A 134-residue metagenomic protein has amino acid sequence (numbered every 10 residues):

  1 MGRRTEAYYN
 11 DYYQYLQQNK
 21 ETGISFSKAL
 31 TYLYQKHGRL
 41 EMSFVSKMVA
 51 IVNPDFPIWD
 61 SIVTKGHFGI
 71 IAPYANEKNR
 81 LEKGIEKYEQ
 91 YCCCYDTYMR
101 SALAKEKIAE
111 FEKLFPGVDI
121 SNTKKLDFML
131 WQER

Functional and structural regions predicted by a protein language model:
M1-H37: Helix-hairpin-helix/helix-loop-helix acidic hairpins
G2-A7, D55-F56, Q132-R134: Short helix-capping/linker segments at secondary-structure and domain boundaries
N10, N19, N53, N76-N79 (+1 more regions): Detector for Asparagine
K36, I51-V52, I70: Alpha-helix C-capping/helix-to-loop hinge sites
V45-M48: Cytochrome P450 catalytic-core helices
A50-I58: Catalytic Zn2+-binding segment of zinc metalloproteases
S61-I62, G66, I70-R134: C-terminal accessory module of base-excision DNA glycosylases/AP lyases that mediates lesion recognition and DNA
